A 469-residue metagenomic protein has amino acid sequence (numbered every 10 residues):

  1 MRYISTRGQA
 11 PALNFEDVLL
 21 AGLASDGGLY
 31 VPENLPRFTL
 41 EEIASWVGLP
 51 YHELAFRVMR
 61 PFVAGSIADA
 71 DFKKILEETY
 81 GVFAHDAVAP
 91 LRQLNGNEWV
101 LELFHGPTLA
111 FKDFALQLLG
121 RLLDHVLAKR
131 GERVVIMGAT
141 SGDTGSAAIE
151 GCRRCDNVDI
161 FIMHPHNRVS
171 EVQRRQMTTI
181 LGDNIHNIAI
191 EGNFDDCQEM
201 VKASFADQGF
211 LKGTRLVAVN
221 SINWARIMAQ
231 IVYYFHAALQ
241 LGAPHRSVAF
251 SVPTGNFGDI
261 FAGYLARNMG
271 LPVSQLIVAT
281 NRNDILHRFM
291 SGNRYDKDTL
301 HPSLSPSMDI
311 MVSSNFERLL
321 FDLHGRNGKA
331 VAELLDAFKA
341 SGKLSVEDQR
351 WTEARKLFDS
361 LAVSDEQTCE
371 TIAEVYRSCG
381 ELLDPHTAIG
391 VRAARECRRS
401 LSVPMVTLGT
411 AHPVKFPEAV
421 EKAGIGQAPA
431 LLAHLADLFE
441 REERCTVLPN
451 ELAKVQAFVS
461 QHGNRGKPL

Functional and structural regions predicted by a protein language model:
M1-L469: PLP-dependent amino-acid enzyme catalytic core
